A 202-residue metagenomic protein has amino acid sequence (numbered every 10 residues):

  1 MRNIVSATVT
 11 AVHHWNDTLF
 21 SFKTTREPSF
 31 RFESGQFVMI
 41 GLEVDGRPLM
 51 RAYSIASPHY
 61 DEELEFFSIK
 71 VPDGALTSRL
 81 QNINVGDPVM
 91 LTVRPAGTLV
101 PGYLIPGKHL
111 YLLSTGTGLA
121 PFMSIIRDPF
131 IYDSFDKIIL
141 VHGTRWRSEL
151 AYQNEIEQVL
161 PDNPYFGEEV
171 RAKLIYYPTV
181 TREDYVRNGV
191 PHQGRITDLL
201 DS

Functional and structural regions predicted by a protein language model:
R2-D87, T181: Ferredoxin-reductase
R2-N3, V141, S148-S202: Reductase modules of NAD(P)H-dependent flavoproteins
G46-Y53, A96-L104: Short, Lys/Arg- and Gly-enriched loop/turn segments at beta-strand edges
E65, M90, Y111, I139-V141 (+1 more regions): A structural signal for isolated positions on well-ordered beta-strands in alpha/beta enzyme cores
D87-Y103, G194-S202: Helix-loop module immediately N-terminal to the HCX5R catalytic loop in PTP-like cysteine phosphatase domains
G107, I131-D136: Conserved S-adenosyl-L-methionine
T115-A120: Ser/Thr-glycine-rich phosphate-binding loops at phosphate-binding pockets of nucleotides, nucleotide cofactors
P121-D133: Histidine-anchored nucleotide/phosphate-binding helix
